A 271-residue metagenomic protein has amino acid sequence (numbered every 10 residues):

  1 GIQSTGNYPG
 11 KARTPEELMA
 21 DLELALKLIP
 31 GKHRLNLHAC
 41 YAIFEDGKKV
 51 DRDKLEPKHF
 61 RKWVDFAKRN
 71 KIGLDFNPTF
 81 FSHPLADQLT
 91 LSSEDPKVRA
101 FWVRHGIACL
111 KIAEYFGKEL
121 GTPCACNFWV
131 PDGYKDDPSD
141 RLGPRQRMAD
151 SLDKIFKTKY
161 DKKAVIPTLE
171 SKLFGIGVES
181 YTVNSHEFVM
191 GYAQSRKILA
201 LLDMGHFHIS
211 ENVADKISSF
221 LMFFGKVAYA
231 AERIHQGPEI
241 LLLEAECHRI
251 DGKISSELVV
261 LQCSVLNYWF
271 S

Functional and structural regions predicted by a protein language model:
G1-E94, F101, L110-I112, K118 (+6 more regions): Alpha/beta catalytic barrel-like cores
K58-K68, S93-C109, R145-D161, F188-K197: Acidic, His- and aromatic-enriched active-site or binding-groove loops in soluble protein domains that engage sugars
P78-T90, G121-G143, L169-S171: Active-site-proximal loop/short-helix segments that contain or immediately flank catalytic acid/base residue(s)
F116-E119, D136-D251: Acidic/histidine-rich catalytic cores of soluble enzymes
